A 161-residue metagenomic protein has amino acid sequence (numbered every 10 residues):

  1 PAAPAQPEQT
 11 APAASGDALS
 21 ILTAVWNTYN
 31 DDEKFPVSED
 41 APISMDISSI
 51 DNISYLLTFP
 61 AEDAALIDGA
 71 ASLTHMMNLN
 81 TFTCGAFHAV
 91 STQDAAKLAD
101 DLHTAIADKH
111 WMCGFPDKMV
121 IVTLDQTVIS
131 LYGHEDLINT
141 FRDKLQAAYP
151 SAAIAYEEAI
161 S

Functional and structural regions predicted by a protein language model:
P1-I47: N-terminal, intrinsically disordered, polar/charged segments of Gram-positive cell-envelope systems that serve as
A11-D17, G69, M77-N78, G133-H134: Long, contiguous binding/interaction regions
L19-W26, C84-A86, A95, A99-H103 (+3 more regions): Extracytoplasmic/secreted envelope proteins and their assembly/folding machinery, especially bacterial periplasmic
Y29, E33, L102, I106-H110 (+2 more regions): Sec/Tat-exported extracytoplasmic proteins
K34-A41, S72, W111-M119, I154-I160: Surface-exposed patches in mature extracellular/periplasmic domains of secreted proteins
P36-G69: Transition segment at domain starts
L56-T104, K109-M112: Mid-length scaffold segments of soluble, non-membrane domains
M76, C113-E157: A short, solvent-exposed beta-edge/loop patch
